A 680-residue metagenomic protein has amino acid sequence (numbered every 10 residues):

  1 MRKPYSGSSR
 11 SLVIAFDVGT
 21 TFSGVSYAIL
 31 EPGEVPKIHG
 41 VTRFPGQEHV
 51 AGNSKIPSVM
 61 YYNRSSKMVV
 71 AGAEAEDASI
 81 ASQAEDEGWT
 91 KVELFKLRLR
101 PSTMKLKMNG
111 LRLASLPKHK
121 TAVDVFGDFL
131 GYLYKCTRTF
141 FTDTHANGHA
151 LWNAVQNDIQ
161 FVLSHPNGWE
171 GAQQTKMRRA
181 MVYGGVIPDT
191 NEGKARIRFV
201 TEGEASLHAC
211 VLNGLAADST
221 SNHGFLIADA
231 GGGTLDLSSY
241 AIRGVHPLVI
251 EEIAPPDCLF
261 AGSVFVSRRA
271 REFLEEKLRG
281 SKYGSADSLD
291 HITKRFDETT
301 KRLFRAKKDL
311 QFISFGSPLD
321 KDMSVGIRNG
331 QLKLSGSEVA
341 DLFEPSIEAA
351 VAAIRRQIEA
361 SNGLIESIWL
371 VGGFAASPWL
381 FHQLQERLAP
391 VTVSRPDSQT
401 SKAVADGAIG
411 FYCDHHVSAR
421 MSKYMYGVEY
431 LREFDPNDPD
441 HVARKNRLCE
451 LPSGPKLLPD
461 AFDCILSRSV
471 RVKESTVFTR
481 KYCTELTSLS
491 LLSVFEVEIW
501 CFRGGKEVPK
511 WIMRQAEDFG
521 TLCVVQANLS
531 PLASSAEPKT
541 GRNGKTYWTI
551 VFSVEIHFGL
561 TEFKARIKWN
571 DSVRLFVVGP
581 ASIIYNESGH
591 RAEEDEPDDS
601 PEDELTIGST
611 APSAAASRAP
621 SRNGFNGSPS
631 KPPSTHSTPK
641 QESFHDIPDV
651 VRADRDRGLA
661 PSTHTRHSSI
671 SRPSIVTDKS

Functional and structural regions predicted by a protein language model:
M1-S11, V186, E192-A228, H246 (+1 more regions): Conserved phosphate-binding catalytic cores of ATP/NTP-utilizing and phosphoryl-transfer enzymes
R2-P36, T90, L212-E252, I550-N570: Gly/Thr-rich phosphate-binding beta-strand-loop-beta motif of the actin/hexokinase/Hsp70
Y27-Y62, G244-E272, K333-S337, L522-S530 (+1 more regions): Short glycine-rich, Thr/Ser-proximal phosphate-binding strand/loop in the N-terminal lobe of ATP-dependent enzymes
E31-V182, R268-D309, P601, G624-G627 (+6 more regions): Phosphate-binding loop and its immediate beta->loop->alpha context in nucleotide/phosphate-handling enzymes
E48-A51, R198-E204, G262, R395-V404: Active-site nucleophile and cofactor-binding loops and adjacent substrate-binding regions of central metabolic enzymes
L99, S115, T121, A146-N153 (+4 more regions): Gly/charged contiguous loops adjacent to phosphate- or pyrophosphate-bearing nucleotide/cofactor binding elements
K176-M177, G185, A376-V391: Conserved helicase motor "Helicase C" RecA-like lobe of SF1/SF2 P-loop NTPases
K321, V325-G336, A340-D341, A419-S613 (+2 more regions): Acidic low-complexity intrinsically disordered segments
